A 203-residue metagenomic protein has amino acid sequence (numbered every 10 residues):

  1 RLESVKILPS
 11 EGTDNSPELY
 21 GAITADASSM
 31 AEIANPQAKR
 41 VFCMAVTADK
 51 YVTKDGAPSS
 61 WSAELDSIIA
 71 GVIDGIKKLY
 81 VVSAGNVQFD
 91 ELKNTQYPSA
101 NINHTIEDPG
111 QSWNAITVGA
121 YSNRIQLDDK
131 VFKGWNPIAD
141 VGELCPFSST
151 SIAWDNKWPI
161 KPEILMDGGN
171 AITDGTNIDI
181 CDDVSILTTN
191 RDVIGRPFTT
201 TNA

Functional and structural regions predicted by a protein language model:
R1-L2, A115: Extended, compositionally biased low-complexity polar/Lys-Gly-rich tracts and adjacent boundary/linker regions are
L2-E3, L79: Nucleic acid-processing catalytic cores of prokaryotic defense/repair systems
L8-N114, S122-I125, F198-A203: Substrate-binding/access-modulating region of protease and related hydrolase catalytic domains
H104-A203: Extracellular S/T/G-rich loop segment that most often corresponds to the catalytic His/Ser-adjacent loop
